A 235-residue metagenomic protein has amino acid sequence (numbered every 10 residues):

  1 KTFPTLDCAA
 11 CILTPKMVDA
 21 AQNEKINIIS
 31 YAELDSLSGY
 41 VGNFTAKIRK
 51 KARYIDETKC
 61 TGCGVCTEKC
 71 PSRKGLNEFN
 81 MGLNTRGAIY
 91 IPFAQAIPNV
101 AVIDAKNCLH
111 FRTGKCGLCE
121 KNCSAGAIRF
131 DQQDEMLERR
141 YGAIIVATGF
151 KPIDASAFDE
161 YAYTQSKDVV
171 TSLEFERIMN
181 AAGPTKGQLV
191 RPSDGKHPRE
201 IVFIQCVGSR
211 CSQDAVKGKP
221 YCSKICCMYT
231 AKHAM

Functional and structural regions predicted by a protein language model:
K1, K51-E138, A147-M235: Rossmann-like dinucleotide/flavin-binding elements
T2-R49: N-terminal Rossmann-like dinucleotide/flavin-binding domain of flavoprotein oxidoreductases that bind FAD/FMN
